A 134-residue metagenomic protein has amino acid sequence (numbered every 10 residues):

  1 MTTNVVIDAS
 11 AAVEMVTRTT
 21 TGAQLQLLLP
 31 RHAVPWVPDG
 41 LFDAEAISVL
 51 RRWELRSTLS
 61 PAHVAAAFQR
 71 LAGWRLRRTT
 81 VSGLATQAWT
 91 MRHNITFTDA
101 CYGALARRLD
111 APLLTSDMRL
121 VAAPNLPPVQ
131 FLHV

Functional and structural regions predicted by a protein language model:
M1-L41, R56-A62, M118: Short, well-structured N-terminal submotif of metal-dependent ribonuclease cores
M1-N4, M91, G103-V134: Acidic, PIN/NYN-like endoribonuclease modules and their adjacent C-terminal/linker elements
E14-V16, V49, A123-P124: Residues that scaffold the ATP/ADP-binding catalytic core of kinase and kinase-like folds
G22, D43-I47, A85, Y102 (+1 more regions): Alpha-helix N-cap/helix-start and coil->helix boundary motif
L27-H32, R70, A85-Q87: Glycine/charged-rich beta-loop-alpha catalytic/anionic-binding loops adjacent to active sites
I47-R75, Q87: Active-site-proximal, substrate-binding regions of enzyme catalytic domains and RNA-binding/basic surfaces
G73-S116: Active-site neighborhoods of divalent-metal-dependent phosphate/nucleic-acid chemistry enzymes
